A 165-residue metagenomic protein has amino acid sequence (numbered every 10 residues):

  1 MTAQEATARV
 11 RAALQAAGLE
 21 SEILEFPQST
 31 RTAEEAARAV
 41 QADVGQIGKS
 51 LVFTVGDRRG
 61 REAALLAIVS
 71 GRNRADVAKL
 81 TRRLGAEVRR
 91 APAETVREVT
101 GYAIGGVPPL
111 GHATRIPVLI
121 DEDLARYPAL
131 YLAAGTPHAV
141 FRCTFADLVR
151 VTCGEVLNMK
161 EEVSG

Functional and structural regions predicted by a protein language model:
M1-G165: Extended, low-hydrophobicity, polar/charged segments
